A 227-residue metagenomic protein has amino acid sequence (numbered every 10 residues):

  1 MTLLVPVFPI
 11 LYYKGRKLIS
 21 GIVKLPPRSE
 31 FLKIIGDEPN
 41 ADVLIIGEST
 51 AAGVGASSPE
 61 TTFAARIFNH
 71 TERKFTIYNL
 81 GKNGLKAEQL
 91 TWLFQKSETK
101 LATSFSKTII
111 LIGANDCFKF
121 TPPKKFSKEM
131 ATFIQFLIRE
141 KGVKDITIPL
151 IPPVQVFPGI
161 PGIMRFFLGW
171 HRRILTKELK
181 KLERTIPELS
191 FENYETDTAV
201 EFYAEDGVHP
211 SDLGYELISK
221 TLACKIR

Functional and structural regions predicted by a protein language model:
M1-L44, S57, T103, A204 (+2 more regions): N-terminal secretory targeting modules
K24-E38, T91-T103, A131-E140: Short amphipathic alpha-helices and their capping/turn segments at secondary-structure boundaries
N40-L44, T50-E129: Conserved SGNH/GDSL esterase-like catalytic core that processes O-acyl groups on lipids and polysaccharides
N79-G81, L150, N193: Residue-level recognition of beta-strand->loop/alpha-helix junctions
T121-E129, I163-H171, D206, P210-G214: Alpha-helix N-cap and loop-to-helix initiation/capping positions
K141-D145: A short helix->loop->beta-strand "cap" motif at the edges of active sites that frequently abuts
V156-N193: Substrate-gating cap/lid alpha-helix
E205-R227: Histidine-centered active-site loop/cap adjacent to the catalytic His in serine esterases/O-acetyl transfer systems
